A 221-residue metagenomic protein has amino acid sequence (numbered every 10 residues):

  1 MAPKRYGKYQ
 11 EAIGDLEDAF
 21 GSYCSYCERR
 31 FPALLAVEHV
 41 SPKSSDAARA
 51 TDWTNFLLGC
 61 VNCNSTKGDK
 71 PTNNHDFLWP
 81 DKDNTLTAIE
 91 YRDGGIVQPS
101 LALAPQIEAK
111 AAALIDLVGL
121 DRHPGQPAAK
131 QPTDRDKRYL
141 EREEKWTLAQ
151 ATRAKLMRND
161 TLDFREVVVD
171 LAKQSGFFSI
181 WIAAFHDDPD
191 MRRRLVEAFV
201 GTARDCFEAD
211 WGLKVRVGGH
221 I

Functional and structural regions predicted by a protein language model:
M1-Y23, S45-T54, A149-Q150, A154 (+1 more regions): Short, charged surface segments at domain edges that flank catalytic/cofactor-binding sites
A2, A12-D15, F31, L35-E38 (+2 more regions): Amphipathic, alpha-helical segments enriched in basic
Y6, Y26-G59, K67-I89: Histidine-centered nuclease catalytic patch
S22, P32, L57, F164-V168: Catalytic cores of transferase enzymes with a strong primary signal for eukaryotic protein kinases
N55, I107-A109, V168: Generic signature of intrinsically disordered, low-complexity, basic-rich segments and short cationic peptides
N62: Phosphate-binding glycine-rich loops of NTP-binding sites
G68-N159: Domain-level detector of nuclease and nuclease-like folds in predominantly extracellular/periplasmic contexts
L117-I221: C-terminal, charged low-complexity interaction regions
